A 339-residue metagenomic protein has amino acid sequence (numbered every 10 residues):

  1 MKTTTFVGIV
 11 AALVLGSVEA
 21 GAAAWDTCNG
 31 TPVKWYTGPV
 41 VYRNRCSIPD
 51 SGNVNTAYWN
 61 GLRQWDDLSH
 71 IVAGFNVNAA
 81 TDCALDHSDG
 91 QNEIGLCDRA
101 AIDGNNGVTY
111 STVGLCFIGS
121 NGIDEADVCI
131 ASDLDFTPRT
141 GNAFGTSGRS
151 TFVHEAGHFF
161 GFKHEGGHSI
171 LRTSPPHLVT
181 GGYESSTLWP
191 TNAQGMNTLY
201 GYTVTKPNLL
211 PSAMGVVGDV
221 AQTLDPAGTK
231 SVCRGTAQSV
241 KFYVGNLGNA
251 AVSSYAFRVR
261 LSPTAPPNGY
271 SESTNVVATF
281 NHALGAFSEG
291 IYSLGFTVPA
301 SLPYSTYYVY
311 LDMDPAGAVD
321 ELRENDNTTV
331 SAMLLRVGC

Functional and structural regions predicted by a protein language model:
M1-T4: Positively charged n-region of N-terminal signal peptides that target proteins for export
F6, A11, S17-N53, A100 (+3 more regions): Disordered inhibitory propeptide/activation segment of secreted metzincin zinc metalloprotease zymogens, centered on
V40, G61, S253-F257: Short beta-strand/loop motifs in extracellular/secreted proteins, especially within beta-sandwich accessory domains
R43-V54, D135-T146, H177-S185: Second-shell loop/turn segments in exported
S47-I48, S69-V72, D133-T137, K163-G166 (+5 more regions): Acidic glycine-/aspartate-rich tracts in secreted/extracellular proteins
V54-K163, G235-G245: Metzincin-family zinc-dependent endopeptidase catalytic domain
N142-Y202: The catalytic-center signature of Zn2+-dependent metalloproteases
Y202-C339: Extracellular/luminal regions of secreted and cell-surface proteins that mediate adhesion/ECM remodeling
